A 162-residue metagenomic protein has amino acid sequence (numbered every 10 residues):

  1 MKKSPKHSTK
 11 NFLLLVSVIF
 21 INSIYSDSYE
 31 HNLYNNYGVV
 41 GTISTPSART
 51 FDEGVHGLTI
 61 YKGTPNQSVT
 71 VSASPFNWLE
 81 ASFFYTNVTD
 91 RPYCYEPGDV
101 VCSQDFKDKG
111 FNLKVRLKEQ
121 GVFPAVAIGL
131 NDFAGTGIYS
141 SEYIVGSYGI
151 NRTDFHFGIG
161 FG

Functional and structural regions predicted by a protein language model:
M1-Y37: Cleavable N-terminal export/targeting peptides
S26-S141, G149-T153, G162: Transmembrane beta-barrel domains of Gram-negative outer membranes and organellar outer membranes
G146: Carbohydrate-associated surface elements
